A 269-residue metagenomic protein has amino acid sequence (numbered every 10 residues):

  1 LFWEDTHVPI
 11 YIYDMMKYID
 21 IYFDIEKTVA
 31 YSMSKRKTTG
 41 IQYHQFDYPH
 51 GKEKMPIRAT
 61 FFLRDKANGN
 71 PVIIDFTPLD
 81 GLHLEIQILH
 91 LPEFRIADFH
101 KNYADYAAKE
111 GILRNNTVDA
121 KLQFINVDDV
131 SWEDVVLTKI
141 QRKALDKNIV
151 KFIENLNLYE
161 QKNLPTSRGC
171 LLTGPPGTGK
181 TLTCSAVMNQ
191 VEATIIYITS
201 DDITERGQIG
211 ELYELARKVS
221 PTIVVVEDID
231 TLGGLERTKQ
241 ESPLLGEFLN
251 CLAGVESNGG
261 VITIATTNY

Functional and structural regions predicted by a protein language model:
L1-L156, T166-S167, T204: AAA+ P-loop ATPase mechanoenzymes
W132, V136-Y269: Walker A/P-loop NTP-binding motif of AAA+ ATPase domains
